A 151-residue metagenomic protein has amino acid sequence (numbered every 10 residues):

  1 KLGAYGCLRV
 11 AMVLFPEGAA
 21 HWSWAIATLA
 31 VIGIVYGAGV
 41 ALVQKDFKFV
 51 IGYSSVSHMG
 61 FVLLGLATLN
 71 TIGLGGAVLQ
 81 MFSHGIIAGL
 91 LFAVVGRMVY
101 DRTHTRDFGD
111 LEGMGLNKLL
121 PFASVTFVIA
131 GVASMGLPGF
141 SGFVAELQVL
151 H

Functional and structural regions predicted by a protein language model:
K1-H151: Hydrophobic transmembrane alpha-helices and their helix-loop junctions in integral membrane proteins
